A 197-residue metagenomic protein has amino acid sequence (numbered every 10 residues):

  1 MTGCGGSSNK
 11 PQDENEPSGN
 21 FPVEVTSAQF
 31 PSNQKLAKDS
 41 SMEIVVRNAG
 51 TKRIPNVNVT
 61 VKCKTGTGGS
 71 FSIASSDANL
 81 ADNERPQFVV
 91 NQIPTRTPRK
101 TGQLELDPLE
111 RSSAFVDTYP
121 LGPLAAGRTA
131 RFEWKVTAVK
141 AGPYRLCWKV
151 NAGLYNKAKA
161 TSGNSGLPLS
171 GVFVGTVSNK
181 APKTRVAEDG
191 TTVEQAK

Functional and structural regions predicted by a protein language model:
T2-G3: C-terminal motif of bacterial Sec signal peptides marking the signal peptidase cleavage site
N9-K10, A126, R131, T137-K197: Terminal connector regions
K10-V23: Proline/serine/threonine-rich low-complexity linkers at boundaries of modular beta-sandwich domains
P31-S32, D117-L124, K135-V136: Beta-strand-rich interaction surfaces with strong enrichment in secreted/lumenal proteins
L36-P55: Short beta-strand elements of extracellular/lumenal beta-sandwich folds
R47-K52, K64-G66, V139-A141: Short solvent-exposed strand-capping/beta-turn motif centered on an Asx-Ser/Thr pair
K52-T60, S70-S75, L146-C147: Short, hydrophobic/aromatic beta-strand segments
V61-D117, A125: A surface/secretory-pathway sequence property marking extracellular, secreted, or lumenal proteins enriched
